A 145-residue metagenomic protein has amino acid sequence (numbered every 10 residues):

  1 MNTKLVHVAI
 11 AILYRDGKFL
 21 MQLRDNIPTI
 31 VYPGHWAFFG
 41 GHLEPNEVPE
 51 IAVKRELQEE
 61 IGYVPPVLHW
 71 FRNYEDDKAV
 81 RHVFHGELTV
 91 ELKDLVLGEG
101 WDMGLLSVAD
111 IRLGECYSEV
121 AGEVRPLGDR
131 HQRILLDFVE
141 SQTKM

Functional and structural regions predicted by a protein language model:
M1-M21, F39: Conserved N-terminal beta-strand and adjoining loop/helix that marks the start of the Nudix/MutT-like hydrolase domain
T3, A11, I27-T29, E75 (+1 more regions): Short secondary-structure boundary/capping segments
Y14-F19, N26-P28, E44, D77-K78 (+1 more regions): Short, charged/polar surface micro-motifs in flexible loops or helix N-caps
K18-R55, E59: Conserved Nudix-box catalytic region and its N-terminal flanking loop in Nudix hydrolases and closely related
T29, P33, L97-M145: Nudix hydrolase/Nudix homology domain
Y63-N73: A short coil-to-beta-strand element that immediately follows conserved catalytic motifs
R72-D94, D102-A109, D137-V139: Active-site-adjacent beta-strand/loop module that shapes the phosphate/pyrophosphate-binding cleft
